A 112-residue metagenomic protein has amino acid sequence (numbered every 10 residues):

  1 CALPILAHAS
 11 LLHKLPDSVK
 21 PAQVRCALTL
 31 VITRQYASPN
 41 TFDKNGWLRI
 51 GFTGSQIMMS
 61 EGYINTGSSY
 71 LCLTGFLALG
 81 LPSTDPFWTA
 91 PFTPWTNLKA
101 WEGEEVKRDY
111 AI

Functional and structural regions predicted by a protein language model:
L6-A7, L73: Conserved small-residue packing positions in alpha-helical repeats and bundles
H8-P16, S69, A78: Aromatic (Trp/Tyr) and acidic
V19-Q23: P-loop/Walker A NTP-binding region and its immediately flanking N-terminal helices in P-loop NTPase folds
L28-I112: CBM-like carbohydrate-recognition segments
